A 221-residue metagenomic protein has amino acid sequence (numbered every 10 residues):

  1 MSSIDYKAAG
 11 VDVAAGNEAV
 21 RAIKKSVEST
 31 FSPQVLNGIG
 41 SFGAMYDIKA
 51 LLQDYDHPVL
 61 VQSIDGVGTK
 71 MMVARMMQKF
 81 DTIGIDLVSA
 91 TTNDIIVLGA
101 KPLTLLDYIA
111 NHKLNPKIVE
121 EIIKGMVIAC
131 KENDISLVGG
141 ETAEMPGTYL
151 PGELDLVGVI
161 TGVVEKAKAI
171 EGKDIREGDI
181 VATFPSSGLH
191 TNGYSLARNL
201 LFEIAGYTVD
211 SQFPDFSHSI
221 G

Functional and structural regions predicted by a protein language model:
M1-G221: Helix-biased detector of long, well-ordered alpha-helical tracts
